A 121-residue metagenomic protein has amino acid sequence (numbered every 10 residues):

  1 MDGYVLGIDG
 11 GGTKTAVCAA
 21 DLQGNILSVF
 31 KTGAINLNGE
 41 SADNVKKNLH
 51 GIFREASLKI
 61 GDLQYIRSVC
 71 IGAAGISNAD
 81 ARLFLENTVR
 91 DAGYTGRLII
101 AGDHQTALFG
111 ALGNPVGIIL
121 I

Functional and structural regions predicted by a protein language model:
M1, T95-I119: Conserved phosphate-binding catalytic cores of ATP/NTP-utilizing and phosphoryl-transfer enzymes
Y4-K47, G51: Short glycine-rich, Thr/Ser-proximal phosphate-binding strand/loop in the N-terminal lobe of ATP-dependent enzymes
V5-D9, I66-C70, I99, V116-I121: Short glycine-aspartate micro-motif
T13-K14, G75-A79, I121: Gly/Ser/Thr-rich loops at beta-strand to alpha-helix junctions that form or flank small-molecule/cofactor-binding
D21-I26, L85-A92, N114-I118: A glycine- and small-aliphatic-rich helix-loop capping segment at beta-alpha/alpha-beta transitions that lines
A56-A92, I99, G110-L112: Short beta-strand-loop/turn "lid" adjacent to the catalytic site in phosphate-handling enzymes
